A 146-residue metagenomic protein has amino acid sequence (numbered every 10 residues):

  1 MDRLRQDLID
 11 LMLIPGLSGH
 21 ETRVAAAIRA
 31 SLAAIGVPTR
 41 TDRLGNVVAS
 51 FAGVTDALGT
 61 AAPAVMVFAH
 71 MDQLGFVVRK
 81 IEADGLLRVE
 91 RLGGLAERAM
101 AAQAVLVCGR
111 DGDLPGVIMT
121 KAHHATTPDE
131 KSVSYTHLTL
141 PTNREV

Functional and structural regions predicted by a protein language model:
M1-L138, T142-R144: N-terminal hydrophobic/helix-forming segments and targeting peptides
